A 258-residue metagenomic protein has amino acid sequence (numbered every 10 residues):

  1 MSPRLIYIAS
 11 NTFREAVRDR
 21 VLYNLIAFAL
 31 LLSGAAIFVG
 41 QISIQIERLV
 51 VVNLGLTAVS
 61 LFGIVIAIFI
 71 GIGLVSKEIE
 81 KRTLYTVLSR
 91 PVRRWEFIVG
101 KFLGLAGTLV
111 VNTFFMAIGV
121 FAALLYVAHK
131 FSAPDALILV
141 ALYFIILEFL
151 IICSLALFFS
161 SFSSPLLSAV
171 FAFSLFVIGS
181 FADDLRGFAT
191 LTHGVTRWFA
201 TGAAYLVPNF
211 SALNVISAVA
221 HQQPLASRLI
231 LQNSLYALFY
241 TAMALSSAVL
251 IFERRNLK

Functional and structural regions predicted by a protein language model:
M1-Y23: Aromatic- and glycine-rich beta-strand/loop motifs that create alpha-glucan
S2, S43-Q45, L167, A172-L250: Terminal transmembrane helical anchor/hairpin motif
A9, L74-A106: Helix-loop-helix units of permease transmembrane domains in multi-pass membrane transporters, especially ABC
E15, S76, V87-S89, A156 (+1 more regions): Helix-capping/transition residues at the boundaries of transmembrane alpha-helices and the short helical linkers
N24, F28, V99-G100, F171-S174: Hydrophobic core positions of alpha-helical segments in small-molecule transporters and transporter systems
L30-L74, I98-L167, D183, F188 (+2 more regions): Secretory targeting signals
R254-K258: Short cytosolic juxtamembrane segments of multi-pass membrane proteins
